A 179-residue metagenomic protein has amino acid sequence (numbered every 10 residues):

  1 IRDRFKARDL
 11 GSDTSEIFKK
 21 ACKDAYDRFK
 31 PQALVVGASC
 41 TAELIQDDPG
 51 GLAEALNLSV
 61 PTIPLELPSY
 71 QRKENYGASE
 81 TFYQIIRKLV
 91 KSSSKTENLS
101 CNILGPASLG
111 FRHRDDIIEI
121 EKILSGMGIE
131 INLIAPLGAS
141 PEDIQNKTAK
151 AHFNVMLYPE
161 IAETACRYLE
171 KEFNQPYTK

Functional and structural regions predicted by a protein language model:
I1-K179: An N-terminal assembly and electron-transfer interface module characteristic of large anaerobic redox and radical
